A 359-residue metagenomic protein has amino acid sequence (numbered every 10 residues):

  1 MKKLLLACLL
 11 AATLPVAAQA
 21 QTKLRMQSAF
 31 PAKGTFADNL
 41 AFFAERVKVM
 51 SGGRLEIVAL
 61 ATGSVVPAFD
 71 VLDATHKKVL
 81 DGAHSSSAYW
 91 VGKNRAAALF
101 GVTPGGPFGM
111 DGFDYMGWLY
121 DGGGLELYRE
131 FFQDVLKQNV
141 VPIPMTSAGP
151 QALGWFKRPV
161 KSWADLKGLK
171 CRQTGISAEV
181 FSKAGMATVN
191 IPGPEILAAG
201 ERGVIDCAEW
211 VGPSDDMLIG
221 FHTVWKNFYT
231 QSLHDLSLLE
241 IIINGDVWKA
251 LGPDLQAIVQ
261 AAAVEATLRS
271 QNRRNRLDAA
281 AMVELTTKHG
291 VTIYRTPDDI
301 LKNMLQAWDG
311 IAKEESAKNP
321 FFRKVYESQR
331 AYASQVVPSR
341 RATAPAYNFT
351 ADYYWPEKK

Functional and structural regions predicted by a protein language model:
L4-L5, Q27: Small/flexible residues
L5-P15: Hydrophobic helical h-region of N-terminal Sec-dependent signal peptides in bacterial secretory/periplasmic proteins
A17-Q19: Bacterial Sec-dependent signal peptides at the C-terminal "C-region" and cleavage site
Q21-Y115, D134-K359: N-terminal secretory/targeting leader peptides
Y115-G123: A short acidic, glycine-rich active-site loop that binds or catalyzes chemistry on phosphate/adenosine moieties
G122-K137: Hinge/lid segment of periplasmic solute-binding proteins
